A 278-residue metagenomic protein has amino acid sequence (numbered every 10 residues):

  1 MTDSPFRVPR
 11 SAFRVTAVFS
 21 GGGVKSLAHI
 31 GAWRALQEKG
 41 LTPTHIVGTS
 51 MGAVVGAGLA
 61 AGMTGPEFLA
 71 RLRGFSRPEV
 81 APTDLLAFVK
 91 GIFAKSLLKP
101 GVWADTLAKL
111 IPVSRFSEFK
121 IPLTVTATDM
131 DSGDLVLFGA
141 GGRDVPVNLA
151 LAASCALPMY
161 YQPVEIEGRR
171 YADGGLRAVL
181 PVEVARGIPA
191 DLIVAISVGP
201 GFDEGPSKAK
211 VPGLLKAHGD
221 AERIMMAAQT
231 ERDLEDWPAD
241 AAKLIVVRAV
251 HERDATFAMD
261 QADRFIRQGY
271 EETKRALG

Functional and structural regions predicted by a protein language model:
M1-T49, A57-G278: Patatin-like phospholipase
